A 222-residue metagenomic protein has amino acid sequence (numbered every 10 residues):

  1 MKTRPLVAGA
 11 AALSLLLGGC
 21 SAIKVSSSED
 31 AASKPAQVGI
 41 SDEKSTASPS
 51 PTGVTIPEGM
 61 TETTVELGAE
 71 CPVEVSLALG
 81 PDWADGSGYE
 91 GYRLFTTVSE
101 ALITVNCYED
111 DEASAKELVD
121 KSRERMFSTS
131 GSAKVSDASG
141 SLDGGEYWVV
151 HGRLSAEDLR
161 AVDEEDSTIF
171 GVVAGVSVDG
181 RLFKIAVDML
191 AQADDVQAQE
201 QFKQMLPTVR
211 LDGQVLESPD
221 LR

Functional and structural regions predicted by a protein language model:
K2-R93, L190-R222: N-terminal targeting sequences that direct proteins away from the cytosol to non-cytosolic compartments
K24-G53, A115-K134, V173-R181: Short N-terminal secondary-structure initiator segments
S45-T64, T96-C107, M126-G144: Short, charge-rich amphipathic segments
G68-R125: Secretory pathway targeting signatures of secreted, lumenal, and periplasmic proteins
A84, R93-L94, W148-V149, F183-K184: General beta-strand recognition
D110-E112, A156-E157, M189-D194: Solvent-exposed loop/turn segments at secondary-structure junctions within structured extracellular/periplasmic domains
F127-V178, D220-L221: Signature of long, low-cysteine stretches enriched in small and polar/charged residues
G180-A191: Short, well-ordered beta-strand elements
